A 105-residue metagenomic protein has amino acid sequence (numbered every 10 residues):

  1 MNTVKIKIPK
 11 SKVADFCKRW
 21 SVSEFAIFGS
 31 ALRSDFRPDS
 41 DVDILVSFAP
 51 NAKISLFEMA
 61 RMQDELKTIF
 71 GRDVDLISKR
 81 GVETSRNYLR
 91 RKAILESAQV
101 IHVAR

Functional and structural regions predicted by a protein language model:
M1-A26, L32-S34, P38, N51-R105: Catalytic core of pol beta-like nucleotidyltransferases
S40-V42: Short, conserved active-site loops that position catalytic residues or coordinate cofactors/metal ions across diverse
L45-A49: Short hydrophobic/aromatic beta-strand micro-patches that form the beta-sheet surface supporting nucleotide- or nucleic
